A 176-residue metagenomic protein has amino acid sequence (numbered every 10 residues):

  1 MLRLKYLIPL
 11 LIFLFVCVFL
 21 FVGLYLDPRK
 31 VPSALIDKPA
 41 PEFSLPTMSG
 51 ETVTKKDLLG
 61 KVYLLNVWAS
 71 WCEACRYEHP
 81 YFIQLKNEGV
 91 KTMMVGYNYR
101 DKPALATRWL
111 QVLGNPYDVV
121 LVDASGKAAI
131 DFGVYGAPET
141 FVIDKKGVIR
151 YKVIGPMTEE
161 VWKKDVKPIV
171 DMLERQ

Functional and structural regions predicted by a protein language model:
M1-S44: N-terminal targeting signals for export/organelle localization
L2-Y6, I12, R76-Y77, V134 (+1 more regions): Hydrophobic alpha-helical transmembrane segments of integral membrane proteins, especially lipid-exposed positions
E42, K91, Y117-D118: A generic structural signal for alpha->beta connector loops
F43-Y63: A short beta-strand-turn-helix
K61-Y63, V67-W71, G136: Short pre-active-site segment immediately N-terminal to redox-active cysteine/selenocysteine motifs in thiol-based
L64-N66, G96, V142: Hydrophobic beta-strand core positions in alpha/beta domains
R76-G114, A124-D131: Structural microenvironment flanking redox-active thiols in thiol-disulfide oxidoreductases
Q111-P116, D123-E174: Thiol/disulfide oxidoreductase modules built on the thioredoxin-like
